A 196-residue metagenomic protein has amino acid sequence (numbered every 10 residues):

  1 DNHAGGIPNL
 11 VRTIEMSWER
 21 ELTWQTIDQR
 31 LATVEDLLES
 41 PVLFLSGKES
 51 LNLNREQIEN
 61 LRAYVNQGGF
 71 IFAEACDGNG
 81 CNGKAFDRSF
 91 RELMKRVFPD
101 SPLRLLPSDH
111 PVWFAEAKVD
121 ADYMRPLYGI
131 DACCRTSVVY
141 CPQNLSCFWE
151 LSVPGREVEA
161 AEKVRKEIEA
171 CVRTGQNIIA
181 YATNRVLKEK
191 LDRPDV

Functional and structural regions predicted by a protein language model:
D1-V42, S46-S50, L145, V153-V196: Aromatic-Pro/Gly-enriched surface loop or interdomain linker that acts as a lid/target-recognition segment
P8, G78-Q176, P194: An acidic, glycine-rich "communication" segment
R20, W24, S50-R55, A63 (+7 more regions): Generic marker of "main functional regions" within proteins
T26-A32, N54-N60, D122-P126: Alpha-helical scaffolding within the catalytic cores of extracellular/periplasmic polymer-degrading hydrolases
V34-E39, Y64-N66, G129-C134, V172: Extracellular/periplasmic catalytic domains that process cell-envelope and extracellular macromolecules
V42-D87: Short alpha-beta junction capping motif
G69, K95-P99, I179, T183-L187: Hydrophobic/aromatic-lined pockets within catalytic cores
